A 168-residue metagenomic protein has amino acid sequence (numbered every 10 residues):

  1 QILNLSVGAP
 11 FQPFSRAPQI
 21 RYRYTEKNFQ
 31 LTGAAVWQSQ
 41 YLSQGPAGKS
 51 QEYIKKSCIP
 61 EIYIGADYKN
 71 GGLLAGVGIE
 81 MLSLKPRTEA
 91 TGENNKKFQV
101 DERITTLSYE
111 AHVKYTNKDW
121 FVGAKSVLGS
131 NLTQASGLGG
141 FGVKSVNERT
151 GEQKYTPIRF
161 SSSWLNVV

Functional and structural regions predicted by a protein language model:
Q1-D67, S83, G139-Q153: Surface-exposed coil loops of outer-membrane beta-barrel proteins
G72-V168: Detector for outer-membrane/organellar transmembrane beta-barrel domains, recognizing the amphipathic beta-strand
